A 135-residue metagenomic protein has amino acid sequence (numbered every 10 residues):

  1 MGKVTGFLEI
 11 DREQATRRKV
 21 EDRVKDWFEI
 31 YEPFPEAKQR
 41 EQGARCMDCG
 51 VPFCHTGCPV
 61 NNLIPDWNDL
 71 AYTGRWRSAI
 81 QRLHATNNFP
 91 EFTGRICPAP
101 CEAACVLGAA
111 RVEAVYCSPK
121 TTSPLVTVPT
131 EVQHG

Functional and structural regions predicted by a protein language model:
M1-Q133: Ferredoxin-type iron-sulfur electron-transfer modules and their immediate structural context
